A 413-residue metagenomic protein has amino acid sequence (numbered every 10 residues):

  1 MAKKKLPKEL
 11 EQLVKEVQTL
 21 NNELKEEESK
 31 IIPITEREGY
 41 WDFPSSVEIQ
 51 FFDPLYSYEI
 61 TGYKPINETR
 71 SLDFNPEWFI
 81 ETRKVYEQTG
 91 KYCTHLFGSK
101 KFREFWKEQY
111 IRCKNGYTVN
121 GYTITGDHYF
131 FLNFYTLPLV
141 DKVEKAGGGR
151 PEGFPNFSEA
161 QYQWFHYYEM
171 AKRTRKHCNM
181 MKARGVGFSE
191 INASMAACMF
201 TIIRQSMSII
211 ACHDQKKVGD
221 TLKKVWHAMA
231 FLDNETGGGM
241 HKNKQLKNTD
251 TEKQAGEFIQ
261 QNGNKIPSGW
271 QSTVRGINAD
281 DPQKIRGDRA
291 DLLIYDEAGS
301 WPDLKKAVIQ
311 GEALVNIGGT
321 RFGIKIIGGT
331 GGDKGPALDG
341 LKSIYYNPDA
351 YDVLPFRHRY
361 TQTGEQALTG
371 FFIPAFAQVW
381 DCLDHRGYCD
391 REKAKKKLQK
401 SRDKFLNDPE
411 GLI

Functional and structural regions predicted by a protein language model:
A2-I413: Phosphate/NTP-binding elements of NTP-utilizing enzymes
